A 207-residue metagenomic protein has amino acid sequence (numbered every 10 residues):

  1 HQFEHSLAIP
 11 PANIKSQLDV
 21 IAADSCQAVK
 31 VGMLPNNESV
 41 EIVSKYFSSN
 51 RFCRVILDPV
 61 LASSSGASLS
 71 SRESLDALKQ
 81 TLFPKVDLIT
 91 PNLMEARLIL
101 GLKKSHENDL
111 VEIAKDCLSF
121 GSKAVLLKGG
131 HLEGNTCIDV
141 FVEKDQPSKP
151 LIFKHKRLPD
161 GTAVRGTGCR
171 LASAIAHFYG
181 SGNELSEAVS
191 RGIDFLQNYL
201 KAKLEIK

Functional and structural regions predicted by a protein language model:
H1-N13, S65-R72, L78, L132 (+3 more regions): Active-site-adjacent loop and "lid" segments of alpha/beta metabolic enzymes
H1-S64: Conserved N-terminal subdomain of the carbohydrate kinase-like
A28, I56-S63, T90-I99, F153: Short beta-strands and strand-loop turn motifs
R72-K149: Conserved phosphate/ATP/ADP-binding segment of small-molecule kinases
R97-L98, G161-L185: Short, small-residue alpha-helix embedded
P147-L151, F178-G192: Phosphate-handling active-site elements
S186-K207: Charged C-terminal helix
